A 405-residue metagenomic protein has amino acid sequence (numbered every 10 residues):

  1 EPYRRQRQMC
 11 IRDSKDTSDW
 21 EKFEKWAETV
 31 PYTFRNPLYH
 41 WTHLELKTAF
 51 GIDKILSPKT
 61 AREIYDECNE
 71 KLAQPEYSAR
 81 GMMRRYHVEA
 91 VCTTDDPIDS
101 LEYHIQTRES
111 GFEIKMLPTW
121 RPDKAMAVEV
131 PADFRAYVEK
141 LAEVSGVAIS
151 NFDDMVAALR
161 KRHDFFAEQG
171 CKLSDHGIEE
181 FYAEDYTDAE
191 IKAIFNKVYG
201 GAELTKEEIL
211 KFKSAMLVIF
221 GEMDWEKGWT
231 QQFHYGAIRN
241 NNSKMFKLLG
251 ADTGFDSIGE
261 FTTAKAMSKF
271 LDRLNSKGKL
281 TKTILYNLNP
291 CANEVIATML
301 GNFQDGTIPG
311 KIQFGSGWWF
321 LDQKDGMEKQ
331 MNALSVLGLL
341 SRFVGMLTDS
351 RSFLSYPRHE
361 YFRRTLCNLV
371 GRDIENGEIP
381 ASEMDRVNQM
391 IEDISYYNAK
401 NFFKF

Functional and structural regions predicted by a protein language model:
E1-I11: Single conserved hydrophobic/aromatic residue that forms the stacking wall/gate of nucleotide- or nucleobase-binding
R4-Q6, L46, R80-P97, I114-D123 (+1 more regions): Divalent metal-dependent hydrolysis catalytic cores, especially in the metallo-beta-lactamase
R12-D96, S100: Long, well-ordered early-domain segments
L72-R84, S100-K115, A136-K282, C291-P309 (+3 more regions): Histidine/acidic residue-rich metal-binding segments in metalloenzymes
V91, S174, H234, D349 (+1 more regions): Divalent metal-coordination and catalytic microenvironments
T93-P97, R121-D123, G177-E179, G236-N240 (+3 more regions): An acidic- and aromatic-residue-enriched active-site/binding cleft used to recognize and process polar
T283-N293, G317-G326: Extended C-terminal subregions enriched in glycine
W318-E378, S382, Q389, D393-Y397 (+1 more regions): Flexible, acidic glycine-rich loops studded with aromatic residues
